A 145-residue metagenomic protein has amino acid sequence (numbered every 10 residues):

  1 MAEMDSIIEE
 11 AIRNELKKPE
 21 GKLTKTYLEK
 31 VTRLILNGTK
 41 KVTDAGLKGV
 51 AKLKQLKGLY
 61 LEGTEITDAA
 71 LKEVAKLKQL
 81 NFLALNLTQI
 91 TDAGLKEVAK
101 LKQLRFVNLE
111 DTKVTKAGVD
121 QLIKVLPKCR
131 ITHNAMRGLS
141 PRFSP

Functional and structural regions predicted by a protein language model:
M1-P145: N-terminal capping/linker segments that flank leucine-rich repeat
